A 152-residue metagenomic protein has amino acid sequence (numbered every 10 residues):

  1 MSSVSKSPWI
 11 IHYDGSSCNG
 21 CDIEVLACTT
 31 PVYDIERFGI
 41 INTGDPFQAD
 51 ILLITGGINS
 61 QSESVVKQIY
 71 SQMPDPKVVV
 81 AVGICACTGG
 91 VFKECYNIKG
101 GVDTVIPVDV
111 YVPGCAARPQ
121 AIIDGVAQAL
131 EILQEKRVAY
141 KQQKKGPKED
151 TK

Functional and structural regions predicted by a protein language model:
M1-K152: Iron-sulfur-associated redox domains of electron-transfer enzymes in respiratory and anaerobic energy metabolism
